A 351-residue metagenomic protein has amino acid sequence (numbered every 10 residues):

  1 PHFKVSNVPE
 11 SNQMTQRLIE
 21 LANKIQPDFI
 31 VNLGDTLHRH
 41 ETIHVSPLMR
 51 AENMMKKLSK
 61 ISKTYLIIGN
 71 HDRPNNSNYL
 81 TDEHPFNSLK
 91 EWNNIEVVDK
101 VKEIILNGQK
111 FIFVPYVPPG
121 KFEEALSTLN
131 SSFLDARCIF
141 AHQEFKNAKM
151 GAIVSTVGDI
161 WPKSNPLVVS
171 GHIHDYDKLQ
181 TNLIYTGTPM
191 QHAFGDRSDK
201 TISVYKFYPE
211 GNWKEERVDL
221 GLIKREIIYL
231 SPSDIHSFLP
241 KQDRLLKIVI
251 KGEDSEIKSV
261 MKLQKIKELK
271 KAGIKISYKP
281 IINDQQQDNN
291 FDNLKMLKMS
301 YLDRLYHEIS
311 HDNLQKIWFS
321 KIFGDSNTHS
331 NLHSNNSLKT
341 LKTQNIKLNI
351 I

Functional and structural regions predicted by a protein language model:
F3-E103, W161-N165: Core catalytic region of metal-dependent phosphoesterases/phosphodiesterases, especially metallo-beta-lactamase-like
V31, F113, C138-H142, V169 (+1 more regions): Structural motif
G34-D35, G69-N70, H142, G171-H172 (+1 more regions): Active-site glycine-centered loops adjacent to acidic/histidine catalytic or metal-binding residues that shape
A51, D72-I160, P189: Conserved catalytic scaffold of divalent metal-dependent phosphoesterases
K56-K60, N130-F133, G158-S164, L239-Q242 (+1 more regions): Short, conserved loop/helix-junction motifs that constitute active-site signature segments in enzyme catalytic cores
N94-I95, Q109-F111, T181-T186, Q264-I276: Active-site regions of enzymes building and remodeling cell-envelope glycoconjugates
K146-W213: Conserved beta-sheet core of the metallophosphoesterase superfamily
F207-I351: Accessory, non-catalytic peripheral segments of nucleic-acid enzymes
